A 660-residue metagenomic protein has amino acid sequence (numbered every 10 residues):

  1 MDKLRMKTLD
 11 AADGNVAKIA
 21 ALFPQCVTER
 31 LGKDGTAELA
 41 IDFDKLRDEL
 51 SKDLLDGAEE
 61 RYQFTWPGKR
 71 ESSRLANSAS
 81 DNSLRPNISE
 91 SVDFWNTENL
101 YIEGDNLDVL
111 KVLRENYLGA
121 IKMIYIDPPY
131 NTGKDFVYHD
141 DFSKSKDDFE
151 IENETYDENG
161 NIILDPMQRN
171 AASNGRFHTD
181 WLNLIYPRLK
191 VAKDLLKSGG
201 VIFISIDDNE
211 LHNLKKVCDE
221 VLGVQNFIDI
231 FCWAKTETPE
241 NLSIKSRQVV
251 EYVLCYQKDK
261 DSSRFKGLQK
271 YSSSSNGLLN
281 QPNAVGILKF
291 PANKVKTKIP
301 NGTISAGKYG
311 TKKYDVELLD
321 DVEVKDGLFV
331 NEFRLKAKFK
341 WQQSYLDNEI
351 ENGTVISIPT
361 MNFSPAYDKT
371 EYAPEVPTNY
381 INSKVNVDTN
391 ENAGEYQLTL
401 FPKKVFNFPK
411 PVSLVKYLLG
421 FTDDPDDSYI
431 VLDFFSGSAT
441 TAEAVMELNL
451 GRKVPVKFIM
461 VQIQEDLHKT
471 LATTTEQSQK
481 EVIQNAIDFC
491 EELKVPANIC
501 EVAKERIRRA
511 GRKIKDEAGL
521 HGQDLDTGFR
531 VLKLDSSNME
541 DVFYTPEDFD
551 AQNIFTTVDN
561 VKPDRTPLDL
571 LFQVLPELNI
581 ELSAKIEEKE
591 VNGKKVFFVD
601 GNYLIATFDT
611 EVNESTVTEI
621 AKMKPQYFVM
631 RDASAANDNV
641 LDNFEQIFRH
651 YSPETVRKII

Functional and structural regions predicted by a protein language model:
M1-Y125, Y130-P187, N485-A486, K494 (+4 more regions): DnaQ-like (DEDDh/DEDDy) 3′-5′ exonuclease domain used for proofreading and 3′-end trimming on nucleic acids
W66, N106, D140-E150, L182 (+4 more regions): Conserved S-adenosyl-L-methionine
V112, N116-Y117, Y125, K270-T399 (+4 more regions): Segments forming glycine/polar-rich beta-alpha architectures that bind adenosine-containing cofactors
K122-M123, Y130-R169, Y380-T399, R452-Q479: Metal-dependent catalytic core segments for phosphate chemistry
N161-I230, I459, A497-G519, S537: Conserved Class I SAM-dependent methyltransferase catalytic core
I185, S198, D208-Q269: Signature of N6-adenine DNA methyltransferases within the class I
T238-N301, N538-V542: Flexible, glycine-/basic-rich loop-and-beta segments that form/coincide with the SAM-dependent methyltransferase
E447-I660: PRPP-dependent phosphoribosyltransferase catalytic core
